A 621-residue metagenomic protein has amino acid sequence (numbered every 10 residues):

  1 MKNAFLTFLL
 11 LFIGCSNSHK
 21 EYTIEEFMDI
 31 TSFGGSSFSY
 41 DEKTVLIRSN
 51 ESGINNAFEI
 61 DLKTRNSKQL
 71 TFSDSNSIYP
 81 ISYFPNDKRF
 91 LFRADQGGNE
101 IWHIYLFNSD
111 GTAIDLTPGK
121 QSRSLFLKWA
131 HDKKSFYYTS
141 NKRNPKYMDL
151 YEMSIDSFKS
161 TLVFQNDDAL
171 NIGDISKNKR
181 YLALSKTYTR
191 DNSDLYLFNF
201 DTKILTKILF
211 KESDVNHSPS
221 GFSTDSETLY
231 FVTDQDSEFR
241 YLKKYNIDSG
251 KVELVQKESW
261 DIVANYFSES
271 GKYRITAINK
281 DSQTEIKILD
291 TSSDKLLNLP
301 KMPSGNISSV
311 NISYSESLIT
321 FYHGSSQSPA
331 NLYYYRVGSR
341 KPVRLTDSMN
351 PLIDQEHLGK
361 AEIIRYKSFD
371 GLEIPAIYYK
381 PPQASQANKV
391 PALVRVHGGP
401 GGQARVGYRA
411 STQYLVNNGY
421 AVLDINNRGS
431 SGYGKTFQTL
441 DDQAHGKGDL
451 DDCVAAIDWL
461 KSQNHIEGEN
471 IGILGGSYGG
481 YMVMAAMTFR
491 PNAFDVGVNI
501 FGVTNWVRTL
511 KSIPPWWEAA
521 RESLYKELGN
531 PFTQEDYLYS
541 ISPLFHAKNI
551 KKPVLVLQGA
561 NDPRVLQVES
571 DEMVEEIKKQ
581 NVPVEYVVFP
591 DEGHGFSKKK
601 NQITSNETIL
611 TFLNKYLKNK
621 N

Functional and structural regions predicted by a protein language model:
L9-S16: Hydrophobic h-region of N-terminal signal peptides that target proteins for export in Gram-negative bacteria
N17-F33, I60-Y79, F107-R123, R143 (+7 more regions): Multi-bladed beta-propeller domains
E25-F58: Beta-strand-rich domains and repeat architectures in extracellular enzymes and scaffolds, especially beta-propellers
S37-S39, S82, K128, D174 (+3 more regions): Conserved beta-strand position repeated across blades of beta-propeller domains
L46-S52, T71, F90-G98, T117 (+16 more regions): Beta-strand C-termini and the immediately following turn/loop, strongest in propeller blades
I54-F58, N99-Y105, P145-Y151, D191-Y196 (+3 more regions): Structural motif
S339, T346-E469, G476-S477, T504 (+1 more regions): Cap/lid segment of the alpha/beta-hydrolase catalytic domain
I425-N621: Active-site-proximal cap/loop segments of hydrolase catalytic domains
